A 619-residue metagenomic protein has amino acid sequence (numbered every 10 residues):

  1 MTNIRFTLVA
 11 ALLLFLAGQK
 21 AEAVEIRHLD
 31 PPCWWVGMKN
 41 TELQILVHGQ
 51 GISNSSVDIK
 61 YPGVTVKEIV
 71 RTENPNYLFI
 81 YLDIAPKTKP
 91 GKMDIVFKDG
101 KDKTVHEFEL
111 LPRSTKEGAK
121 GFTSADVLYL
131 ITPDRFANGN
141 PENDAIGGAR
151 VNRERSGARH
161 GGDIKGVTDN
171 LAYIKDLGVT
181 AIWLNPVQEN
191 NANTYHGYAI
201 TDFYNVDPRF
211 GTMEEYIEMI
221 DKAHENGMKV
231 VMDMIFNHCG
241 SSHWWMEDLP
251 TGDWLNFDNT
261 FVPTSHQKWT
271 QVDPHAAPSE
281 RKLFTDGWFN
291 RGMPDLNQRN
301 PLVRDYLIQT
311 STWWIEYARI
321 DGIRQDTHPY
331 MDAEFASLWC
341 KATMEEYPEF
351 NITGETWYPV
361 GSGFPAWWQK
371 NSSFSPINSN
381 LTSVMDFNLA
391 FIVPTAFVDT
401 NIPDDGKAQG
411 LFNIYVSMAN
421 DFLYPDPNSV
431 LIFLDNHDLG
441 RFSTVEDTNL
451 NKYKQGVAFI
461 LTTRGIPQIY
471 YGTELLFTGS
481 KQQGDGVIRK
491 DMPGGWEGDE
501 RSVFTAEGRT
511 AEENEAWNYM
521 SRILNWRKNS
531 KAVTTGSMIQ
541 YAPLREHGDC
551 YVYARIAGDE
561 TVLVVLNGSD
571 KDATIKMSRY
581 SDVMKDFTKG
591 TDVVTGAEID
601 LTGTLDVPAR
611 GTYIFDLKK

Functional and structural regions predicted by a protein language model:
T7-A17: Bacterial N-terminal signal peptides
A23, T104, L111-V127, K175 (+1 more regions): Carbohydrate-interacting/catalytic domains
A23-N54, H106-S114, G118-A119: Beta-strand/beta-sandwich contexts
M38-K101: Immunoglobulin-like IPT/TIG beta-sandwich domains and homologous Ig-like subdomains
K120-A125, K175-L177, H224-E225, W245 (+8 more regions): Extracellular/periplasmic catalytic domains that process cell-envelope and extracellular macromolecules
D126, F136-T312, Y317, A336-N351 (+4 more regions): Substrate-binding/active-site clefts of carbohydrate-active enzymes
V127-Y129, I182-L184, V230-M232, I323 (+3 more regions): Hydrophobic faces of well-ordered beta-strands that scaffold small-molecule active sites in alpha/beta enzyme cores
H224, H238, T310, E316 (+9 more regions): Active-site-proximal helices and loops of the catalytic beta/alpha 8
